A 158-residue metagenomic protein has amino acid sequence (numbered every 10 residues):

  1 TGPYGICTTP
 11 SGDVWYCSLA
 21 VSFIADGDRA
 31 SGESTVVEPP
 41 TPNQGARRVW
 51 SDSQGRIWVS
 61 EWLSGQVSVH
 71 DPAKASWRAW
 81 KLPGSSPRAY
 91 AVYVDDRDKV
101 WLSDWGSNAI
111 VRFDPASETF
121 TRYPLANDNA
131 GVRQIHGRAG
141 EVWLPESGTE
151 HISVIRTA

Functional and structural regions predicted by a protein language model:
T1-D13, T41-R56, S85-R97, D128-A139 (+1 more regions): Beta-rich, blade/repeat-based domains predominating in secreted/periplasmic proteins but also intracellular
V14-A20, I57-L63, V100-G106, L144-G148: Conserved beta-strand positions in repeat-built beta-propeller and related beta-rich domains
A20-V21, A30, L63, A73 (+4 more regions): A generic "binding-loop/recognition-motif" signal
S22-D26, Q66-V69, N108-V111, H151-S153: A short loop-to-beta-strand structural motif that recurs across blades of beta-propeller domains
D28-G32, D71-A75, D114-E118, R156-A158: Short loop/turn segments that connect beta-strands within beta-propeller blades
E33-P39, S76-L82, T119-P124: A short beta-strand motif characteristic of beta-propeller blades
D95-V142, S147: Ankyrin-repeat and related helical/solenoid repeat scaffolds used for protein-protein interactions
